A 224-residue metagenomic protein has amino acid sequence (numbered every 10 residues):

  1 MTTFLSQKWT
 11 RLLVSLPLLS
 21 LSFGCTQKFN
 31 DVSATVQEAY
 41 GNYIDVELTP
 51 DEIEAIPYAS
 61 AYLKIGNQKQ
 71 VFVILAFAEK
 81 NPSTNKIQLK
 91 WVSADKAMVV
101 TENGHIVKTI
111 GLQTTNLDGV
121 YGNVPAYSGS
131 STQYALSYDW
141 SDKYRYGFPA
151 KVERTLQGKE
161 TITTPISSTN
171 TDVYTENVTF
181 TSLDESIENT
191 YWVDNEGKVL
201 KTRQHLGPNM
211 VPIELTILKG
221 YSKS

Functional and structural regions predicted by a protein language model:
T2-V14: Bacterial N-terminal signal peptides that target proteins for export
L21-G24: C-terminal motif of bacterial Sec signal peptides marking the signal peptidase cleavage site
T26-T101, H105-Q113, Y127, S131-S224: Acidic, serine/threonine-rich low-complexity disordered tracts
L117-S128: Long, mid-chain structured domain cores
